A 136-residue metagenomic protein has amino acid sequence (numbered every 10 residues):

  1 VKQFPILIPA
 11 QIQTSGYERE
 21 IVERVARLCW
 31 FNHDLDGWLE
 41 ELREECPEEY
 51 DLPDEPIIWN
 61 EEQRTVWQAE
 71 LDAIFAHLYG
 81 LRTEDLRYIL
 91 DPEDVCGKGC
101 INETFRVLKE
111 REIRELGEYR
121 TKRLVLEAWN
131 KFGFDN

Functional and structural regions predicted by a protein language model:
V1-N136: S-adenosyl-L-methionine
